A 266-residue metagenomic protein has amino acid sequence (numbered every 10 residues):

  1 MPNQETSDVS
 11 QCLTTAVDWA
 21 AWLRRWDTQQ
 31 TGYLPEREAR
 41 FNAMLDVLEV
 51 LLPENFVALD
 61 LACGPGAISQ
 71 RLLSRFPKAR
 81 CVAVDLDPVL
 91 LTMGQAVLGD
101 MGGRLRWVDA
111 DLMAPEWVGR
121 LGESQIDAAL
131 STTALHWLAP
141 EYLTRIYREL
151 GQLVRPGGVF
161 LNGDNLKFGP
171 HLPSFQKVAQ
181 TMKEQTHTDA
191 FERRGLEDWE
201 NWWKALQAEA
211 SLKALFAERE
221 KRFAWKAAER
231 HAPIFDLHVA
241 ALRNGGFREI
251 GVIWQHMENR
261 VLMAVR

Functional and structural regions predicted by a protein language model:
P2-L52, A67-R71: Conserved class I S-adenosyl-L-methionine
L59, S69-P115: Class I SAM-dependent methyltransferase SAM/SAH-binding core
A62-G66: Class I SAM-dependent methyltransferase "Motif I" SAM/SAH-binding loop
L130: A conserved beta-strand element that flanks and buttresses the S-adenosyl-L-methionine
T144-P156: A short glycine-rich, Lys/Arg-flanked "PGG" loop and its adjoining helix->strand segment in the class I
L161-G195: Conserved class I S-adenosyl-L-methionine
R230-G245: Short alpha-helix
G245-R266: Core SAM-dependent methyltransferase catalytic element
